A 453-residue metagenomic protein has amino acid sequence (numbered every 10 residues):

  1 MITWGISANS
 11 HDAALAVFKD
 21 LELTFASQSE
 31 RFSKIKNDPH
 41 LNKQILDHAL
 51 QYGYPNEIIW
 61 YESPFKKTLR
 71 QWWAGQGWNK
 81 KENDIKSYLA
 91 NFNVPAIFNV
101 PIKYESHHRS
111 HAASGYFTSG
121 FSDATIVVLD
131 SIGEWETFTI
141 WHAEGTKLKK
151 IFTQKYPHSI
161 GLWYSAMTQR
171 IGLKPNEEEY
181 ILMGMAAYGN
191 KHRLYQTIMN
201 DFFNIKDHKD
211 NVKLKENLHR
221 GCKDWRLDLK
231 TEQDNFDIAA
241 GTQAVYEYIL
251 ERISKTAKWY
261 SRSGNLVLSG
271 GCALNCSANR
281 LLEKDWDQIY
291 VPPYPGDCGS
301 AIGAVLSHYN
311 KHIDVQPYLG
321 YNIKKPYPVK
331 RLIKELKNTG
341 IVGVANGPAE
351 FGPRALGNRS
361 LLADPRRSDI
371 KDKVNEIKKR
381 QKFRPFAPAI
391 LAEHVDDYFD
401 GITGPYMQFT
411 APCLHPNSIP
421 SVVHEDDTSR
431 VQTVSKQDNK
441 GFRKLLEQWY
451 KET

Functional and structural regions predicted by a protein language model:
M1-W4: Extreme N-terminal starter segment of soluble prokaryotic enzymes
S7-P39, Y52, Q71-A74, W78-K86 (+7 more regions): Flexible beta->alpha loop and helix N-cap segments adjacent to enzyme active/binding sites
N42-L46, R109, M167, Y246-S254 (+1 more regions): Short, hydrophobic/amphipathic alpha-helical packing segments that form internal helix faces or helix-helix interfaces
Q44-E57, I253-S263: Phosphate/pyrophosphate-binding loops at sites that engage ATP/ADP/AMP, CoA/4′-phosphopantetheine, polyphosphate
Y54-K66, K103, S261-G271, G343: Short glycine-rich phosphate-binding loop at a beta-alpha junction
I102-E105, E232-Y248, S435-N439: Short acidic-aromatic active-site loops that bind/stabilize oxyanions
D234-I238, T242, Y246, G270 (+2 more regions): Secondary-structure capping and boundary motifs in well-ordered enzyme cores
A240-L266, F442, Q448-T453: Phosphate/ATP-binding catalytic cores across multiple sugar-kinase/actin-like superfamilies, primarily ASKHA
